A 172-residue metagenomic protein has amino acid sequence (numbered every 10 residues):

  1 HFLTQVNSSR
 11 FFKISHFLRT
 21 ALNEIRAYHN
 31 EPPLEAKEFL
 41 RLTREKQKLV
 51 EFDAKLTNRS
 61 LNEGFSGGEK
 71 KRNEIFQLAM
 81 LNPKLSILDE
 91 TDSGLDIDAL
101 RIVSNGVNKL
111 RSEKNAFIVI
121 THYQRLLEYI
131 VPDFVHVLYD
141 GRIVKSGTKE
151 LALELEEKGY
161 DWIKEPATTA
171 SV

Functional and structural regions predicted by a protein language model:
H1-Q5, T121, L138: Short beta-strand-to-coil loop within P-loop NTPase ATPase cores
L3-K84: ABC-family P-loop ATPase nucleotide-binding domains
I87-T91, D98: Walker B catalytic motif
D96-R101, S146: Conserved D-loop-proximal element of ABC-family nucleotide-binding domains
A99, Y123-L126, I130-V131: Helical "lid/switch" subdomain of P-loop NTPase nucleotide-binding domains
L100-E113: Helical segment within the ABC ATPase nucleotide-binding domain
K114-H122: Conserved H-loop
Y129, F134, L138, R142-E165: Conserved beta-strand-loop-alpha-helix hinge in the C-terminal portion of ABC ATPase nucleotide-binding domains
